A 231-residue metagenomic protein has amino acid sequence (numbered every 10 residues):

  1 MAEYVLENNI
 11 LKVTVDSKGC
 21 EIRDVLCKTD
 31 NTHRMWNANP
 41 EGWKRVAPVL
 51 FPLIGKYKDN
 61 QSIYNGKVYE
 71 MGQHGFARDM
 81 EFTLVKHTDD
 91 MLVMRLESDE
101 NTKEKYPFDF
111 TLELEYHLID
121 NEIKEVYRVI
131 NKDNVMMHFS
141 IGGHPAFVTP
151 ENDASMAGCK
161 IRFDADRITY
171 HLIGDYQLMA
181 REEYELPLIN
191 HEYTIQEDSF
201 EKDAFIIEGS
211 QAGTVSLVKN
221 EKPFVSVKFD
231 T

Functional and structural regions predicted by a protein language model:
M1, V85-D90, G209-Q211: Short, ordered beta-strand-loop transition motifs
M1-I63, V68-M71, Q211-D230: Beta-strand-rich N-terminal accessory domains
Y4, V13, L92-M94, L112-L114 (+4 more regions): Hydrophobic residues positioned within well-ordered beta-strands of beta-sheet architectures
E7-N9, G19, K56, F76-R78 (+5 more regions): Residues that act as N-cap/strand-start positions at coil-to-secondary-structure junctions
K67, M71-D120: Extended, loop-rich substrate-binding clefts of extracytoplasmic carbohydrate-active enzymes
S98-N152: Acidic, contiguous internal or C-terminal segments within carbohydrate-active enzymes that form a structured patch used
A146-T149, D153-D230: Active-site/ligand-binding surface loops and adjacent short beta/alpha elements that line catalytic pockets across
